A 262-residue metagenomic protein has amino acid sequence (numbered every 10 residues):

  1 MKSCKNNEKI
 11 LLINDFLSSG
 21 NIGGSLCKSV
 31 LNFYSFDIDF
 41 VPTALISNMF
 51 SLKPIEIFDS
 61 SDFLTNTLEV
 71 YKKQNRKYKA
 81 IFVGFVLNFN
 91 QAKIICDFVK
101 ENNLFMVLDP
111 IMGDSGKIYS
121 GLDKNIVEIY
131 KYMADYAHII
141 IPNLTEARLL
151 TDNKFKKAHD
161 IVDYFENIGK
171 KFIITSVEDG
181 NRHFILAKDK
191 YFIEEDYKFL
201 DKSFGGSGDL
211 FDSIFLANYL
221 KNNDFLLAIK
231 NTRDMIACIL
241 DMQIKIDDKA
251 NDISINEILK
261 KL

Functional and structural regions predicted by a protein language model:
K2-S120, N256-L259: Conserved N-terminal subdomain of the carbohydrate kinase-like
N7-I13, D189-L200: Glycine/charged-rich beta-loop-alpha catalytic/anionic-binding loops adjacent to active sites
D37, Y191-I193, N218-T232: Phosphate-handling active-site elements
S120-I193, L226: Conserved phosphate/ATP/ADP-binding segment of small-molecule kinases
D196-F215: Short glycine/threonine-rich catalytic loop with a Thr-x-Gly-x-Asp
L210, I214, N218-N222, M235-M242: Solvent-exposed, amphipathic alpha-helical segments
L226-L262: Charged C-terminal helix
